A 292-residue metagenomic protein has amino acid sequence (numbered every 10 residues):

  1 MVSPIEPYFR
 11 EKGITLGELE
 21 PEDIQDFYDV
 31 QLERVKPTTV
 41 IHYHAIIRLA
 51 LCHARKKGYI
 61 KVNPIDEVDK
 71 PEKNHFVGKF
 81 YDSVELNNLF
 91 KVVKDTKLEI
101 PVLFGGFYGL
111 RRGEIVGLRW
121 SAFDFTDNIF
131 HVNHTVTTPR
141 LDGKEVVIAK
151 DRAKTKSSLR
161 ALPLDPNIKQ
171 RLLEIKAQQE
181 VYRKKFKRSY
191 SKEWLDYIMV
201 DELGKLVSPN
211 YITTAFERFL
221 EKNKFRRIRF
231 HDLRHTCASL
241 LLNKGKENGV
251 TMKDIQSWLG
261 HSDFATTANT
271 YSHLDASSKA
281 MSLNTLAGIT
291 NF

Functional and structural regions predicted by a protein language model:
M1-R34, C52: Basic/aromatic-enriched alpha-helical hairpins
G17-E18, Y59-V62, E72-K91, N133 (+1 more regions): DNA breakage-rejoining catalytic core of tyrosine-based enzymes
C52-N63, L103-V136, K253: Short, charged phosphate-coordinating catalytic segments
K56, L103, F107, E114 (+5 more regions): C-terminal catalytic core of tyrosine-transesterase DNA break-rejoin enzymes
F80, V136, K169, L259-T285: Catalytic-site neighborhood detector that most strongly recognizes the C-terminal catalytic loop/helix of tyrosine
N87-K94, L141-I148, N248, N269-F292: DNA/chromatin major-groove-contacting recognition/catalytic segments
D127, T138-L159, P166-I168, E193 (+2 more regions): C-terminal secondary-structure termini that scaffold catalytic or DNA-interacting sites
P163-F225: Active-site/catalytic core of tyrosine-dependent DNA strand-transfer enzymes
